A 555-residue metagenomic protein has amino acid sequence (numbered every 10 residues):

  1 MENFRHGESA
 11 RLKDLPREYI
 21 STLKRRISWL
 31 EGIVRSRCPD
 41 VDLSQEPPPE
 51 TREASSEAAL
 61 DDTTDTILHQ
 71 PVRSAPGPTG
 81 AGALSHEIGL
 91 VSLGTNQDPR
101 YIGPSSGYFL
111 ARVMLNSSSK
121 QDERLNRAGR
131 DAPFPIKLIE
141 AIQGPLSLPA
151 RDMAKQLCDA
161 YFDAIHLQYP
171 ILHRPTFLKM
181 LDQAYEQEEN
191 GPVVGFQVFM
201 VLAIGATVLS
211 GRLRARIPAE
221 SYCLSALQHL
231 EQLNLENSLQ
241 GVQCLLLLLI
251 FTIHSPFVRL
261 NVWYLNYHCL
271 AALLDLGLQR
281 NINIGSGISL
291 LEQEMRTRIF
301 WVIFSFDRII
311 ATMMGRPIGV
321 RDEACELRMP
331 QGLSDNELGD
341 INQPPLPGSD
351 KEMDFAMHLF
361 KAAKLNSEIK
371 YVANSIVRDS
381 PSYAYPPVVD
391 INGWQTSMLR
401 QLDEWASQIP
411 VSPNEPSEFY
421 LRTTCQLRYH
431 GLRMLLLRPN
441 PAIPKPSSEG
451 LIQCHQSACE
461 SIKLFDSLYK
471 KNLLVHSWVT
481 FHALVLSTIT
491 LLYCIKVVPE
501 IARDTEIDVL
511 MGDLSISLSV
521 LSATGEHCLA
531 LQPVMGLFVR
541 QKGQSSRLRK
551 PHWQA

Functional and structural regions predicted by a protein language model:
M1-H166, E188, P192: Intrinsic, low-complexity transcriptional activation domains
R17, K120, R124-Q240, L245-V258 (+7 more regions): C-terminal transcriptional activation/regulatory domains of eukaryotic transcription factors
Y19, L23-R26, L60, T64 (+22 more regions): Alpha-helical interaction elements in eukaryotic regulators
G32, P192-V193, M200, I217-L247 (+6 more regions): Long, amphipathic alpha-helical regulatory blocks in the mid-to-C-terminal portion of eukaryotic proteins
R35, D42, S56-L68, Q279-N281 (+4 more regions): Repeat-solenoid scaffold signature
D65, G82-P104, F109-D122, D163 (+5 more regions): Fungal transcription factor middle regulatory core
Q143, G241-F257, V479-L486, C528-Q554: Long, charge-rich low-complexity segments
S210-G211, V258, R316-G319, V497 (+1 more regions): Flexible helix-coil junctions and inter-repeat linker/turn elements that act as hinges within alpha-solenoid scaffolds
